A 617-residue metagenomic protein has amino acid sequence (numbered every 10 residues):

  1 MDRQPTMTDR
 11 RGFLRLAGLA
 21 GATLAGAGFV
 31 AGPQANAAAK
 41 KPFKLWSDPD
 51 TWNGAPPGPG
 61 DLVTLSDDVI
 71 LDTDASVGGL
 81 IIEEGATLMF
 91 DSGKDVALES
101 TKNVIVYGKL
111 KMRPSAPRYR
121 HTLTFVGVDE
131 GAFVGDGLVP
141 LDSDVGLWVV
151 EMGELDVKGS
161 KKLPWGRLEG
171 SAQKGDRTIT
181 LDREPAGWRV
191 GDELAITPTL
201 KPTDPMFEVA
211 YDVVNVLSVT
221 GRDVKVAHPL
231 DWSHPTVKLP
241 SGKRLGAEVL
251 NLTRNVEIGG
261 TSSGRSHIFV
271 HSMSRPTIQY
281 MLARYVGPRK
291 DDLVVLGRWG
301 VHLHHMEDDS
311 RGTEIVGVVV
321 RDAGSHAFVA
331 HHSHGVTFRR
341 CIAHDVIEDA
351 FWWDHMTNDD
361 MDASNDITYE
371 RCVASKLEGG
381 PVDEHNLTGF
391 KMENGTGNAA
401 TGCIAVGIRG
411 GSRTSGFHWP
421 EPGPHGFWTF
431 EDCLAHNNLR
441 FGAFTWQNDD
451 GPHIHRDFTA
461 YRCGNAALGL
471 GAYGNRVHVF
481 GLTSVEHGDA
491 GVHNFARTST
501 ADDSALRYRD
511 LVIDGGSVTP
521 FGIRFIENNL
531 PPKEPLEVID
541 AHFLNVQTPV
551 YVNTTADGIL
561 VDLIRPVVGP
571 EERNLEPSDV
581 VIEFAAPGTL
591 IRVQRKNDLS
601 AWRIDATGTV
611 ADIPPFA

Functional and structural regions predicted by a protein language model:
M1-G12, L16, A20-A27, P33-N36: N-terminal secretory signal peptides
A37-G54: Right-handed parallel beta-helix/beta-solenoid
G60-R167, A186-W188, D192-P202, F207 (+7 more regions): Extracellular beta-helix/beta-solenoid repeat scaffolds
D61, D67, T73, G78 (+37 more regions): The right-handed parallel beta-helix/beta-solenoid scaffold, focusing on the short coil/turn and N-cap positions
T64, I70, I81, M89 (+25 more regions): Extracellular beta-strand solenoid repeats
A86-T87, D91-G93, K109-K111, S115-P117 (+14 more regions): Short glycine/acidic-rich loop motifs that flank beta-strands on beta-rich extracellular proteins
R254-N255, P276-Y285, R311-G324, H334-E348 (+9 more regions): Right-handed parallel beta-helix
G389, R413, H418, A443 (+2 more regions): Long, low-complexity intrinsically disordered regions enriched in Ser/Thr/Pro/Gly
